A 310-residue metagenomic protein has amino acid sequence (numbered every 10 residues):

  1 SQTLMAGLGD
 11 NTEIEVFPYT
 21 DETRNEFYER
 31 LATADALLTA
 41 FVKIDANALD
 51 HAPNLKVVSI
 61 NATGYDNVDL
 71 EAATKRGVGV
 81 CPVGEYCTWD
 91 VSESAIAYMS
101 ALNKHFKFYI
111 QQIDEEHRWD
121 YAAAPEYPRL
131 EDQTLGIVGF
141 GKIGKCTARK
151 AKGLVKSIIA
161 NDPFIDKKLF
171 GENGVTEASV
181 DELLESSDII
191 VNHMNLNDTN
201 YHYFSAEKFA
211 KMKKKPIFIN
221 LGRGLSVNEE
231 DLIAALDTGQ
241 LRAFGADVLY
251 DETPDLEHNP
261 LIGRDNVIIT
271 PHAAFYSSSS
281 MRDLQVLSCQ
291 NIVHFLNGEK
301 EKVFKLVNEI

Functional and structural regions predicted by a protein language model:
S1-A34, I159, K168: N-terminal glycine-/charge-rich "phosphate-binding" loop or analogous flexible N-terminal tail
P18, N61-A62, V78-W89, D181 (+1 more regions): Short beta->alpha connector loops at strand-helix junctions that form conserved, small/polar/Pro-enriched
D45-A48, I165-P260: Rossmann-like adenosine-cofactor binding region
R76-V78, G84-T134, C146-R149, G153: Phosphate-binding beta-alpha-beta segment of Rossmann-like dinucleotide-binding domains, i.e., the NAD(P)
V80-C81, K215-I310: Rossmann-like dinucleotide-binding domain for NAD(H)/NADP(H)
F140-G141: Glycine-rich Rossmann-fold phosphate-binding loop(s) that bind the pyrophosphate of adenine dinucleotide cofactors
G153-G171: NAD(P)-binding Rossmann-fold cofactor-contacting core
